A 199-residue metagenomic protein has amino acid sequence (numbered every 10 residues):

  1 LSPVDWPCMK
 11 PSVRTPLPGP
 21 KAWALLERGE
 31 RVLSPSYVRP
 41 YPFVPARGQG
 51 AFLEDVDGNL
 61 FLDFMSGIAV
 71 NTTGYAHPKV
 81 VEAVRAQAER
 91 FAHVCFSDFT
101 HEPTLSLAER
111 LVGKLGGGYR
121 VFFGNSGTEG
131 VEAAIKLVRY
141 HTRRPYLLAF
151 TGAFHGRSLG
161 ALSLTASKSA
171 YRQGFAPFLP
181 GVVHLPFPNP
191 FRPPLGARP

Functional and structural regions predicted by a protein language model:
L1: Short polybasic linear motifs
V4-Q49, F99, T104: Active-site-adjacent loop/helix segments that line or gate small-molecule/cofactor pockets in enzymes
S12-T15, G19, L60-L148: Glycine-rich loop-to-alpha-helix module at the N-terminal edge of alpha/beta enzyme cores
R14, E54, P186: Residues in well-ordered beta-strands of folded domains
P42-F64: Active-site and channel-lining beta-strand-loop segments that bind or position nucleotide-derived/phosphorylated
A46-G48, M65, T72, N125 (+2 more regions): Short glycine/serine/threonine-biased micro-segments
E54-D55, T73-Y75, S163-T165: Short beta-strand-to-turn element immediately C-terminal to the catalytic PLP-Schiff-base lysine in fold type I
E109-P199: PLP-dependent aspartate aminotransferase-fold enzymes
